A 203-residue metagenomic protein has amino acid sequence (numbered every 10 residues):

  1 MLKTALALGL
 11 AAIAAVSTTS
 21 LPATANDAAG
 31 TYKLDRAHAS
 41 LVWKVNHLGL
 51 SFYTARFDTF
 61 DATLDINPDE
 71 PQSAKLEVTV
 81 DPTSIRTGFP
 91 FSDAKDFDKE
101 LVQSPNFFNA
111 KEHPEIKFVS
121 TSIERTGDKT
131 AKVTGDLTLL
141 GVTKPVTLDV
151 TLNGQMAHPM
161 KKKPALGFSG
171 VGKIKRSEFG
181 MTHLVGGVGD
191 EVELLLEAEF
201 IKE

Functional and structural regions predicted by a protein language model:
M1-G9: Bacterial N-terminal signal peptides that target proteins for export
A14-P22: C-terminal segment of classical bacterial N-terminal signal peptides
L21-E203: Low-complexity, acidic/polar, glycine-enriched regions of mature
